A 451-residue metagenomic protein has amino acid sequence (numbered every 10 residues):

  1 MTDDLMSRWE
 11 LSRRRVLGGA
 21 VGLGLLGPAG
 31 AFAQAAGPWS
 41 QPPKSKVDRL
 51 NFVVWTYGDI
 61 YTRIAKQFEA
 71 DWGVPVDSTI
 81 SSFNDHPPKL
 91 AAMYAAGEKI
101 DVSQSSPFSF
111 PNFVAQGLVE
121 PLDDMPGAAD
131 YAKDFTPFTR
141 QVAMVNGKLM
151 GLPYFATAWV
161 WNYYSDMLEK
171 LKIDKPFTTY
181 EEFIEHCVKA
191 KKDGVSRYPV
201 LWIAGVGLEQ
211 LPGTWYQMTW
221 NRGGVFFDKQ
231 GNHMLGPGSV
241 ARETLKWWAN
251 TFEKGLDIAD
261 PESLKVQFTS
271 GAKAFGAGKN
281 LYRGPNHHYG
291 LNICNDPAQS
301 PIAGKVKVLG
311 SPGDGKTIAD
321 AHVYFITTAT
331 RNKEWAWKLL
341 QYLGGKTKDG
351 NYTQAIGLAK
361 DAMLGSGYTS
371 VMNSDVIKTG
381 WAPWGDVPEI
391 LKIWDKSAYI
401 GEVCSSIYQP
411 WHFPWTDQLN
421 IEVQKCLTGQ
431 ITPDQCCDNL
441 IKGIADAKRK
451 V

Functional and structural regions predicted by a protein language model:
M1-L11, G22-L25: N-terminal secretory signal peptides
L5, K46, P75, E169 (+1 more regions): Conserved C-terminal helix/tail region of periplasmic/extracytoplasmic solute-binding proteins
Q34-K44, P107-W159, T178, I184 (+3 more regions): Hinge/lid segment of periplasmic solute-binding proteins
S45-Y57, V74-T79, V102: Short, well-ordered beta-strand elements
Q67-M144, M150, D166-T178, K273-R283 (+2 more regions): Extracytoplasmic "Venus flytrap"/periplasmic binding protein-like
N146-Y154, W159, I184-M234, V240 (+2 more regions): Extracytoplasmic/periplasmic solute-binding protein
C187-K189, G231-S263, K307: Glycine-centered hinge/linker elements that transmit conformational signals in sensory and ligand-binding systems
Y289-P301, D314-D417: C-terminal lobe and pocket-closing loops of periplasmic/extracytoplasmic Venus-flytrap solute-binding proteins
